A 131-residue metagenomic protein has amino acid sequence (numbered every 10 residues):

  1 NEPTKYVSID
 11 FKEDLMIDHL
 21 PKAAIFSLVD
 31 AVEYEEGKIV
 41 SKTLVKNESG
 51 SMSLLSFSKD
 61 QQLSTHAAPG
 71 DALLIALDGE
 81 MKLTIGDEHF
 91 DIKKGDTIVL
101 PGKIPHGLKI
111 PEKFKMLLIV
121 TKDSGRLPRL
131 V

Functional and structural regions predicted by a protein language model:
N1-S49: A short, N-terminal "cap"/entry segment at the start of jelly-roll beta-barrel domains of the cupin/DSBH fold
K42-K46, L54-L55, Q62-A68, K109-I110 (+1 more regions): Short histidine-centered beta-strand/loop micro-motifs that create catalytic or ligand/metal-coordination sites
S56-S58, A67-L83: Short, conserved beta-strand element in jelly-roll/cupin
L63-T65, L83-T84, L100, P105-P111: Short beta-strand His + acidic residue motifs that chelate non-heme Fe in jelly-roll/DSBH and cupin folds
L77-D78, K93-K94, E112, V120: A cytosolic small-molecule/anion-sensing beta-strand core signal
D87-G102: Short acidic-glycine-tyrosine-enriched beta hairpin
G102-R126: Ligand-binding loop in jelly-roll beta-barrel domains
